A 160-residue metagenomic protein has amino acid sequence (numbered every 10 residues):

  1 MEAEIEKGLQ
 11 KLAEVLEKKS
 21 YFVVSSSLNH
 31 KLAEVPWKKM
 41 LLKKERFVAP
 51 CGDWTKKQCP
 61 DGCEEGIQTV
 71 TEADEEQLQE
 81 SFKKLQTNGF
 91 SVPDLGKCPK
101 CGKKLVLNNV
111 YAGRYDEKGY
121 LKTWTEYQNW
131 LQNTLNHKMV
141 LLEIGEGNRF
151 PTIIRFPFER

Functional and structural regions predicted by a protein language model:
M1-R160: Conserved catalytic alpha/beta core of Sir2/sirtuin-type deacylases, generalized to analogous enzyme cores that bind
